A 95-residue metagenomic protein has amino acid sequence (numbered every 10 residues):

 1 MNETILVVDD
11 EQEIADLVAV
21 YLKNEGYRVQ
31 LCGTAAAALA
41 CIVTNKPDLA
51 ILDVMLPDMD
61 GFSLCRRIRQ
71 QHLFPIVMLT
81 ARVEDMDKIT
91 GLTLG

Functional and structural regions predicted by a protein language model:
M1-G95: N-terminal/domain-start alpha-helical segments
